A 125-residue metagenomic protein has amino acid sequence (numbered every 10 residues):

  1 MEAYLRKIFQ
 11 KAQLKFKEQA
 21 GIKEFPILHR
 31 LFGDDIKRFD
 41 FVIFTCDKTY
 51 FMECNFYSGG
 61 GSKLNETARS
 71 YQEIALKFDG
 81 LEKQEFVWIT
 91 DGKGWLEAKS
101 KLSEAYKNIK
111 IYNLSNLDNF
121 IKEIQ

Functional and structural regions predicted by a protein language model:
M1-Q13: Solvent-exposed, charged helical/coil patches that constitute nucleic-acid or partner-interaction surfaces
K11-G33: A short acidic/basic microdomain associated with nuclease active sites
H29, D35-I36, S58-G59: Long alpha-helical, hydrophobic tracts
D34-F39, E73: Alpha-helical scaffolding within the catalytic cores of extracellular/periplasmic polymer-degrading hydrolases
K37-M52: Active-site beta-strand-loop-beta-strand hairpin of nuclease catalytic cores that positions key catalytic residues
Y50-M52, V87-I89, Y112: Hydrophobic/aromatic beta-strand patches that form the interior of the parallel beta-sheet core in alpha/beta enzyme
N55-S100, E104: Catalytic cores of nucleic-acid endonucleases
K107-Q125: Non-catalytic C-terminal interaction segments of nucleic acid-processing enzymes
